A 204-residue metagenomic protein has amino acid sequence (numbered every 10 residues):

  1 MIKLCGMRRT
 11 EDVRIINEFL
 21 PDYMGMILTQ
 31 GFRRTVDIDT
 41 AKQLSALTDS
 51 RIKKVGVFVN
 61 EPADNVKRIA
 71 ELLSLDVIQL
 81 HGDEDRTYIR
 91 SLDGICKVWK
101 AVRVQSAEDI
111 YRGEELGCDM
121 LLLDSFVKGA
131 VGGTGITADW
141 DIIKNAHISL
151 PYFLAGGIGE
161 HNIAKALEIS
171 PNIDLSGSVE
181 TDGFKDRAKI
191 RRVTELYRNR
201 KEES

Functional and structural regions predicted by a protein language model:
M1-S204: Conserved N-terminal beta1-alpha1 strand-loop-helix module at the mouth
